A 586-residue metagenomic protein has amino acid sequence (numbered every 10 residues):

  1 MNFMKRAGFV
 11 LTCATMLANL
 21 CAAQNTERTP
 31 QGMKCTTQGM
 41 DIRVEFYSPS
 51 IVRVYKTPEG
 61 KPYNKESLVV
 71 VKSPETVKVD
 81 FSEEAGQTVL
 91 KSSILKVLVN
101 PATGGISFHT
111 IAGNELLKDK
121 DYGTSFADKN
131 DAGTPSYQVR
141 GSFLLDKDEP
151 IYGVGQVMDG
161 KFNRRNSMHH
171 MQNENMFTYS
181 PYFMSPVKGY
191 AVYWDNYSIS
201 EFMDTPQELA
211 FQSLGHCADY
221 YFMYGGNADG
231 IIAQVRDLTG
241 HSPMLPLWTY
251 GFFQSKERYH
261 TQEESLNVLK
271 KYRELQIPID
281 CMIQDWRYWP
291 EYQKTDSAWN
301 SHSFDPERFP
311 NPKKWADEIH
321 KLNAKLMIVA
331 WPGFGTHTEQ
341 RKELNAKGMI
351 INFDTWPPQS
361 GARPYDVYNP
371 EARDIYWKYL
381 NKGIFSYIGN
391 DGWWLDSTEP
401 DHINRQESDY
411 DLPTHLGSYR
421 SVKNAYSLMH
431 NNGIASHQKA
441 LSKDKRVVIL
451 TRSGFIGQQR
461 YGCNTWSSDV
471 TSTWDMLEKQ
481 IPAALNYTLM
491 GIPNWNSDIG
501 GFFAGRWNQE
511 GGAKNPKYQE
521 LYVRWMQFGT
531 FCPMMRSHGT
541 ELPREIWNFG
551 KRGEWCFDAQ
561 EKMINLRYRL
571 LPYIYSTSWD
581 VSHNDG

Functional and structural regions predicted by a protein language model:
M1-N25: Bacterial Sec-dependent N-terminal signal peptides
P30, E45-T88, F126-D128: A low-complexity, Ser/Thr/Gly/Pro-enriched, surface-exposed linker/loop concept that marks segments flanking
V44, I94, Y182-F183, Y272 (+6 more regions): Conserved structural-core and active-site-/substrate-pathway-adjacent residues in large, well-folded domains of enzymes
F46, K56, S92, V99-P101 (+13 more regions): Glycine-rich, histidine-containing beta strand-loop boundary motifs that form or position
E83-P246, K256-E257, Q262-E263, L269-E274: Catalytic and substrate-binding clefts that recognize carbohydrates or anionic sugar/phosphate headgroups
R164, P543-I546, G550-G586: Glycan-recognition and catalytic regions of carbohydrate-active enzymes
T261-K271, R373-K382: Short, acidic/polar
P278-Q560: Aromatic- and carboxylate-enriched substrate-binding clefts and catalytic-loop regions of carbohydrate-active enzymes
